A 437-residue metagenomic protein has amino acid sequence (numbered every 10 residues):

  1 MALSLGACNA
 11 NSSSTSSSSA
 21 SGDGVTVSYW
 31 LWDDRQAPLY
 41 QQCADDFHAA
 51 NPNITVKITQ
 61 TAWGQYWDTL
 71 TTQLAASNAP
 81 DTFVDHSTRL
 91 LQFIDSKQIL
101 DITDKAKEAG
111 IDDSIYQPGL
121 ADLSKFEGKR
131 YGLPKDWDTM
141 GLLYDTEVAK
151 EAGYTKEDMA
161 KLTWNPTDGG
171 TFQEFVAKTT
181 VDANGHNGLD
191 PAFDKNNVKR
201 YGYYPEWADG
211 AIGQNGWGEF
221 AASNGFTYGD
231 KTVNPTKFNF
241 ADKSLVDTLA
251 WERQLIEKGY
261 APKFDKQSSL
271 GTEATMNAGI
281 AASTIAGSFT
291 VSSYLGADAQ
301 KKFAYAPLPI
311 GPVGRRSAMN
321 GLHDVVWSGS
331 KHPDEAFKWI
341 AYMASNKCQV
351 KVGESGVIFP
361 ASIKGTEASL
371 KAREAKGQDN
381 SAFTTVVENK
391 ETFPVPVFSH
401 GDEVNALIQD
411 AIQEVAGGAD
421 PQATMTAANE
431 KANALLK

Functional and structural regions predicted by a protein language model:
M1-V27, A49, A423-T426, E430-K437: Short, low-complexity disordered leader/linker segments with a strong preference for bacterial N-terminal type II
G22-D34, I54-T59, T82, Y131 (+1 more regions): Short, well-ordered beta-strand elements
L39, T146-V148, I340-K364: Periplasmic-binding protein-like
A44, H48, D209, G213-F226 (+2 more regions): Extracytoplasmic/periplasmic substrate-binding proteins
D46-Y116, K125, K129-G132, K150-G153 (+4 more regions): Extracytoplasmic "Venus flytrap"/periplasmic binding protein-like
A49, A106-K107, K125-G213, T227-K263 (+3 more regions): Helix-loop-helix "hinge/cap" segment bordering the ligand-binding cleft or interdomain interface
S87-G141, K150, F193-K199, F220 (+3 more regions): Hinge/lid segment of periplasmic solute-binding proteins
A361, Q378-K431: C-terminal capping/gating helix-and-loop segments adjacent to ligand/active sites or protein-protein/ligand interfaces
